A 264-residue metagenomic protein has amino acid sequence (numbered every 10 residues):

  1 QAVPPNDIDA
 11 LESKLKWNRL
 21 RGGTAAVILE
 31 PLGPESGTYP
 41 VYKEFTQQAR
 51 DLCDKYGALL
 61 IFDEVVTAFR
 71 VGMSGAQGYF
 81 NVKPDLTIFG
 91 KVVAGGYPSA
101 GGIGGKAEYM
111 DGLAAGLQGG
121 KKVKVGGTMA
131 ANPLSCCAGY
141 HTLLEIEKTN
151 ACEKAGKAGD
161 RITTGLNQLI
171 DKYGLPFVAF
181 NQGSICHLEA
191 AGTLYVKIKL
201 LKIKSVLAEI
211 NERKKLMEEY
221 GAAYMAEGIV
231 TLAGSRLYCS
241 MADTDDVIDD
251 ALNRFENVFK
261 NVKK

Functional and structural regions predicted by a protein language model:
Q1-K264: Conserved N-terminal phosphate-binding loop of PLP-dependent enzymes in the Aspartate aminotransferase
